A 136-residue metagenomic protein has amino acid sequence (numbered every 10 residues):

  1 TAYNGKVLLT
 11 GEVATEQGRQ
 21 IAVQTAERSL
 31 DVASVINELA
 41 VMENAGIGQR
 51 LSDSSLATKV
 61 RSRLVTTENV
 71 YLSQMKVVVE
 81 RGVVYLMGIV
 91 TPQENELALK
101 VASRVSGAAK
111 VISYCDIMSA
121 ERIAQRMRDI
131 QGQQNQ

Functional and structural regions predicted by a protein language model:
T1-Q136: N-terminal targeting leaders
